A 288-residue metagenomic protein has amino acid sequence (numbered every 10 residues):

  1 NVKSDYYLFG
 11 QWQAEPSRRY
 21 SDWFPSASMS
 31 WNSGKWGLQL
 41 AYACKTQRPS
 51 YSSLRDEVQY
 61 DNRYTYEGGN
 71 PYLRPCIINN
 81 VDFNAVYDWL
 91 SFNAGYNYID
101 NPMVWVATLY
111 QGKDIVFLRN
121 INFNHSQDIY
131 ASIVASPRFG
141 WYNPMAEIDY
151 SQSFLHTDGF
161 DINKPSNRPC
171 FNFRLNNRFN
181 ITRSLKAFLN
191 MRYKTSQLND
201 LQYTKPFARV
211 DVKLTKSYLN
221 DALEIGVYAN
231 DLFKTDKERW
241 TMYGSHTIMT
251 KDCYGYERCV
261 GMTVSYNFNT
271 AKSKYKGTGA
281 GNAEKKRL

Functional and structural regions predicted by a protein language model:
N1-Q13, Y20-S30, N143-Y150, N172-S196: Surface-exposed extracellular loop regions of Gram-negative outer-membrane beta-barrel proteins
S4-A14, Y51-Q59, Y64-Y66, Y98 (+6 more regions): Outer-membrane beta-barrel translocator domains and adjoining extracellular loop/strand segments of Gram-negative
E15-R18, T46-D100, V116-Y130, G255-R258: Outer-membrane beta-barrel signature, preferentially recognizing the C-terminal barrel domain of Gram-negative
A27-W31, L40, V81-Y87, A131-P137 (+5 more regions): Residues on the lipid-exposed face of transmembrane beta-strands in outer-membrane beta-barrel proteins
K35-L40, W89-A94, W141-A146, R183-L189 (+3 more regions): Repeated loop/turn-to-beta-strand initiation elements of outer-membrane beta-barrel proteins
R74, N80, S91-E147, H156-N172: Outer membrane beta-barrel strand-and-loop segments of large Gram-negative receptors, especially TonB-dependent
Q152-L155, C170-Y218, N230-F233, M242 (+1 more regions): C-terminal beta-barrel architecture of Gram-negative outer-membrane proteins
Y218-L288: C-terminal beta-signal and adjacent terminal beta-strands/loops of Gram-negative outer-membrane beta-barrel proteins
